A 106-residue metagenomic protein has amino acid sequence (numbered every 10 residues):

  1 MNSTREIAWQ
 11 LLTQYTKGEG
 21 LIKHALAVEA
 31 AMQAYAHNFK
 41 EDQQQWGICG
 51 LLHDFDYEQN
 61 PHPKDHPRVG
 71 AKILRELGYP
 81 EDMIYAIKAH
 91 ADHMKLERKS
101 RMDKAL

Functional and structural regions predicted by a protein language model:
M1-T4, R101-D103: General structural signal for secondary-structure boundaries
N2-E6, I22-L26, K40, K64 (+1 more regions): Electropositive phosphate-/nucleotide-binding environments in soluble metabolic enzymes
S3-G18: Generic N-terminal amphipathic, Lys/Arg-enriched alpha-helix
W9, T13, L26-E29, Q33 (+2 more regions): Predominant activation on well-ordered alpha-helical scaffold segments within soluble catalytic domains
K17-Q44, E58: Alpha-helical phosphate/pyrophosphate-handling elements in metalloenzyme active cores
F39-L106: Divalent metal-dependent catalytic cores for phosphoryl transfer on phosphate-bearing substrates
